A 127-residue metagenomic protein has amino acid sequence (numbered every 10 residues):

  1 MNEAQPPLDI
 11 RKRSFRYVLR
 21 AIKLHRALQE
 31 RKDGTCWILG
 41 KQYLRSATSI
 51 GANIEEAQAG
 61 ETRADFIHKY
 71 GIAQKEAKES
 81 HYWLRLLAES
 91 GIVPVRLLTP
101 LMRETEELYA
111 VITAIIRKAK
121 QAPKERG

Functional and structural regions predicted by a protein language model:
M1-G127: Amphipathic alpha-helical assembly/interaction segments
